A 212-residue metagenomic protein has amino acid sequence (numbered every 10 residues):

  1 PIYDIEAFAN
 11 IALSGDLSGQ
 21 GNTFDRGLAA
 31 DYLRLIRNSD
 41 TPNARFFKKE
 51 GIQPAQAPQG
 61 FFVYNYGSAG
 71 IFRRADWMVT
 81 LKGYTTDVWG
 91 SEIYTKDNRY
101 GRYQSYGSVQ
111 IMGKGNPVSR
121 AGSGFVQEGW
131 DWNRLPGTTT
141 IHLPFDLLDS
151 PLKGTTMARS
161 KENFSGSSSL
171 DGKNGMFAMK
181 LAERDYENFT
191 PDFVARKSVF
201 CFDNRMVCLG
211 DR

Functional and structural regions predicted by a protein language model:
I2-R212: Extended polysaccharide-engagement surfaces of secreted carbohydrate-active enzymes
